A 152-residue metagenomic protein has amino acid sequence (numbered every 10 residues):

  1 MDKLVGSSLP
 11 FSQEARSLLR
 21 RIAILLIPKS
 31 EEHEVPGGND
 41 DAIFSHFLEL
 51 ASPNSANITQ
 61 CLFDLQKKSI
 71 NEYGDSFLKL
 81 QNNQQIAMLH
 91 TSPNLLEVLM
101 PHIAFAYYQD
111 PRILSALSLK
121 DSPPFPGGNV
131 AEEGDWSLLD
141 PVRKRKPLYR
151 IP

Functional and structural regions predicted by a protein language model:
D2-L4, R16-L25, E32-E34, D41-P152: Mature-region segments of soluble proteins
S8-R16: N-terminal module-boundary/linker segments of secreted carbohydrate-active enzymes
